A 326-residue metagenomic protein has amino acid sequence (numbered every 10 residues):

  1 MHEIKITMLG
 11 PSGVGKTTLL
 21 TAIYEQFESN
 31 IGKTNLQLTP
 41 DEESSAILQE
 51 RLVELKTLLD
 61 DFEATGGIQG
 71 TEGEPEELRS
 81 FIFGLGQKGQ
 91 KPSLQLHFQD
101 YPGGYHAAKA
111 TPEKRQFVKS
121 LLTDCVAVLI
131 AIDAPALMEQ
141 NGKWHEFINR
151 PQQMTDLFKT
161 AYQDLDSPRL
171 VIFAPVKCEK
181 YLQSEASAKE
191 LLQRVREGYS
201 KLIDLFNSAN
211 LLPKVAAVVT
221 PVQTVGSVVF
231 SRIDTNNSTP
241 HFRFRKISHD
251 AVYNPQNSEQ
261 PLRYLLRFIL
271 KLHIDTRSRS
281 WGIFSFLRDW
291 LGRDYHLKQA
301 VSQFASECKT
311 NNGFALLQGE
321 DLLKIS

Functional and structural regions predicted by a protein language model:
M1-F98: Conserved G1/Walker A P-loop phosphate-binding module
K5-G13, G89-P92, A108-L122, W144-P151 (+2 more regions): Short, charged/polar micro-motifs that form catalytic or ligand-binding hotspots
G13, K88-Q90, G103, C178-E179 (+1 more regions): Conserved beta-strand elements of beta-rich interaction domains across eukaryotes, especially beta-propellers
Y24, I325-S326: An interfacial alpha-helical scaffold signature
G67-L129, L137-K143, D156: Switch II of P-loop NTPase G domains
D124-Q303: Conserved GTP-binding G-domain of TRAFAC-class P-loop NTPases and closely related GTPase folds
D289-I325: Acidic, Ser/Thr-rich low-complexity intrinsically disordered segments
